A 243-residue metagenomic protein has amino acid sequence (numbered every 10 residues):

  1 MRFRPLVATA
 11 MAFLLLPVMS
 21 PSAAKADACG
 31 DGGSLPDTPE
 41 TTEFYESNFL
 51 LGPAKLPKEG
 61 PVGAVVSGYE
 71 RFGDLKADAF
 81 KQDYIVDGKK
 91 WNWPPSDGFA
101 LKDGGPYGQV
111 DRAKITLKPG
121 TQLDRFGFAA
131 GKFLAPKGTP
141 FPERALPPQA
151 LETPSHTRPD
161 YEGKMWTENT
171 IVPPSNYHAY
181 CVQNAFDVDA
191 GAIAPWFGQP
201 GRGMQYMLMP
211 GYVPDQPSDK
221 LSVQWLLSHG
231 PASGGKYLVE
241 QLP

Functional and structural regions predicted by a protein language model:
M1-A26: Secretory targeting and sorting signals
L6, A24, K132-F133, Y177-H178: A broad, low-specificity signal marking well-ordered, structured residues that form hydrophobic/aromatic
P21-K25, Y84-V86, P159, D189 (+1 more regions): Intrinsically disordered, low-complexity regions enriched in Ser/Pro/Gly/Gln/His and often acidic
A28-L134, P140-P148, V239: ADP-ribose/NAD+-binding catalytic cleft of ART/PARP-like enzymes
D87-K89, D103, E162, A192 (+1 more regions): Acidic, low-complexity intrinsically disordered regions
S96, R125, A129-A130, P174 (+2 more regions): Post-signal-peptide mature chains of secreted/extracellular proteins
F128-G131, G138-Q199: ADP-ribosyltransferase catalytic core
N184-P243: Active-site or metal-binding loop neighborhoods of secreted/extracellular toxin and effector enzymes
